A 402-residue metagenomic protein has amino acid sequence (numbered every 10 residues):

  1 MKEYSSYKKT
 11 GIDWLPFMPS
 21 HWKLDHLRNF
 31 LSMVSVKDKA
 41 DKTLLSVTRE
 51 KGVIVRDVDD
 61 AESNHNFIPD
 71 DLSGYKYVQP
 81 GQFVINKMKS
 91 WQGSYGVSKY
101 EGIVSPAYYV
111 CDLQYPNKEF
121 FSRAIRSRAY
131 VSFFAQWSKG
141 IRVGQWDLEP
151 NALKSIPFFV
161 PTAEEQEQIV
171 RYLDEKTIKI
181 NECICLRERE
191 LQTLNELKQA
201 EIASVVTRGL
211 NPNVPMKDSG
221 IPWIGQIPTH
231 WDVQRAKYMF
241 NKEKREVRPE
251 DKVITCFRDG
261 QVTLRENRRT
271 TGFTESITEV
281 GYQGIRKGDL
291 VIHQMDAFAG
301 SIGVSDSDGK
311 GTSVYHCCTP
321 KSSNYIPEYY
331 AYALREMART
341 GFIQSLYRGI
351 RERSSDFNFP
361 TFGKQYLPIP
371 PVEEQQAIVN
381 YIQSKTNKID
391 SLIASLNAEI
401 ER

Functional and structural regions predicted by a protein language model:
M1-M18, I178-I227, S391-R402: Short amphipathic coiled-coil heptad-repeat segments
K2-Y7, D25-V160, Q234-I369: DNA target-recognition domains and sequence-specific DNA-contacting regions of bacterial/archaeal
S6-K39, S155, A163, E167 (+7 more regions): Non-catalytic DNA-recognition/assembly elements of restriction-modification systems
G74, I169, E190, G281 (+3 more regions): Amphipathic alpha-helix face/heptad-repeat signature
S127, P150-L153, D174, E196-Q199 (+3 more regions): ATP/adenylate-binding site constellation spanning eukaryotic-like Ser/Thr protein kinases, ABC-transporter
Q168-R171, E175-E182, T386-N387: Short His/Asp/Glu-rich catalytic/ion-coordination signatures at enzyme active sites or charged loops
